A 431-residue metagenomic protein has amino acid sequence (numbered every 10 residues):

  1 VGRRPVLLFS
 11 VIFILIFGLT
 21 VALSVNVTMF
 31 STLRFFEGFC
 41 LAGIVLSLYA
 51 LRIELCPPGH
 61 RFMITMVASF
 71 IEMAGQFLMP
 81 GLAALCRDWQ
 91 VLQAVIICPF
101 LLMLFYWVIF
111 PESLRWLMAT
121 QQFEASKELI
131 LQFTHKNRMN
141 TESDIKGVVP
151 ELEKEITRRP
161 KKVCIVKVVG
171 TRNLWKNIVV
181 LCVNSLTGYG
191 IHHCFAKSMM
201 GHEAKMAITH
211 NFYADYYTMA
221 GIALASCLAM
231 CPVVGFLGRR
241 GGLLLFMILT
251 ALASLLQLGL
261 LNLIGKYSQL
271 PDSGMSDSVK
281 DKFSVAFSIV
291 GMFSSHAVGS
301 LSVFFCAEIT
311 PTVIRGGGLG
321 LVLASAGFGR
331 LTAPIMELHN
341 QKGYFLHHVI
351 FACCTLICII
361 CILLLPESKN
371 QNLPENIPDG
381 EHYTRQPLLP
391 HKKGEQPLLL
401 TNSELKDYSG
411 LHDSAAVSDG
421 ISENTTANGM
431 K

Functional and structural regions predicted by a protein language model:
V1-T20, V25-T28: Conserved MFS/SLC helix-loop-helix module at the cytosolic interface between two early adjacent transmembrane helices
G2, L23-T28, C40, C86 (+1 more regions): Helix-breaking motifs and short loop linkers at transmembrane-helix boundaries and internal kinks in secondary membrane
A22, N26, G38-L46, Y189 (+2 more regions): Small-residue-rich segments within alpha-helical transmembrane domains of MFS-like 12-TM solute carriers
S31, G43-L48, F77, S113 (+4 more regions): Transmembrane alpha-helix boundary/hinge residues in polytopic small-molecule transporters
L33-F70: Cytoplasmic helix-loop-helix junction between adjacent transmembrane helices in 12-TM secondary transporters
R34, G38, S69, A196-H391: C-terminal transmembrane bundle
M63, C86-E155, A352-G394: Central mid-sequence intracellular linker of multi-pass
H135-K197, G201-H202, P390-K431: Flexible cytoplasmic loops linking transmembrane helices in multi-pass membrane transporters
